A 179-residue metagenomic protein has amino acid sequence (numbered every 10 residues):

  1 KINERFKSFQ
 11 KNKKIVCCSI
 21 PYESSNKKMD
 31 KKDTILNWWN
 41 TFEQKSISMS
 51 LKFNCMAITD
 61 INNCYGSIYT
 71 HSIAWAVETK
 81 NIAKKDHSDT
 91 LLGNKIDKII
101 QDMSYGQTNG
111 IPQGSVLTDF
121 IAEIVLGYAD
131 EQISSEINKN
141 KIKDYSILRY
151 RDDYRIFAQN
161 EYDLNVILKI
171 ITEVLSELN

Functional and structural regions predicted by a protein language model:
K1-T90, N94-Q113: Conserved two-metal-ion catalytic palm core of "right-hand" nucleic acid polymerases, unifying RNA-dependent RNA
I2-R5, K80, Q132-N140, L178: Solvent-exposed amphipathic alpha-helical surface segments
S50-N54, V116, Y150-R151, A158 (+1 more regions): Short, well-ordered loop/turn elements at secondary-structure boundaries
I61, Y65, Y69, T118-V125 (+1 more regions): Hydrophobic (often cysteine-bearing) scaffold residues that line and stabilize catalytic clefts of nucleotide/cofactor
A76, Q132, I171-V174: Conserved short hydrophobic interaction patches
V77, P112-Q113, L117, Y128-E131: N-terminal low-complexity, intrinsically disordered segments
K85, F120-R151, I156-Q159, D163-V166: Active-site palm subdomain of RNA-directed nucleic acid polymerases
E161-N179: Polymerase palm active-site segment centered on the conserved acidic dipeptide of motif C
